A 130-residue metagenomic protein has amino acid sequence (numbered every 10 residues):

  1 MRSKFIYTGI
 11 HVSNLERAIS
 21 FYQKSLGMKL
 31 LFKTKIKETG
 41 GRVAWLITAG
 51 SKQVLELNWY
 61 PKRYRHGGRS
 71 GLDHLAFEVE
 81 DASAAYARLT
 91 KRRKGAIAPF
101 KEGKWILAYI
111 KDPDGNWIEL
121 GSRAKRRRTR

Functional and structural regions predicted by a protein language model:
M1, L31-T34, W45, Y86-R130: Vicinal oxygen chelate
M1-R17, L72-L75, A124-R130: N-terminal beta-strand motif that seeds the catalytic metal site of vicinal oxygen chelate
G9-K52: Core segments of cupin and vicinal oxygen chelate
L15, E80-S83: Helix N-cap motif at beta-to-alpha junctions
S20-F21, A82-R88: Short amphipathic alpha-helices within nucleic acid-binding modules
G40, G71, K104: Exposed loop/turn and edge beta-strand positions of beta-sandwich/beta-sheet ligand-binding modules
G50-V54, K62-Y64, A82-A84: Short, charged/polar surface micro-motifs in flexible loops or helix N-caps
